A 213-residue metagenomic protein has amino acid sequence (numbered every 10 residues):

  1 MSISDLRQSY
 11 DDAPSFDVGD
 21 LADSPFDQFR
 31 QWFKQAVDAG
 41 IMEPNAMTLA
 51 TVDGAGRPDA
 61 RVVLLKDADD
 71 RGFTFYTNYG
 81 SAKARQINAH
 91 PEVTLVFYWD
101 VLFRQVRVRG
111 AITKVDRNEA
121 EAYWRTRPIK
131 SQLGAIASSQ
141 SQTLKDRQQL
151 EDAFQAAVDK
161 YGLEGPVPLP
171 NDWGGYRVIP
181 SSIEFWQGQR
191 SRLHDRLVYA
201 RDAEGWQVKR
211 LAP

Functional and structural regions predicted by a protein language model:
M1-P213: Binding-site signature for planar aromatic cofactors or substrates
